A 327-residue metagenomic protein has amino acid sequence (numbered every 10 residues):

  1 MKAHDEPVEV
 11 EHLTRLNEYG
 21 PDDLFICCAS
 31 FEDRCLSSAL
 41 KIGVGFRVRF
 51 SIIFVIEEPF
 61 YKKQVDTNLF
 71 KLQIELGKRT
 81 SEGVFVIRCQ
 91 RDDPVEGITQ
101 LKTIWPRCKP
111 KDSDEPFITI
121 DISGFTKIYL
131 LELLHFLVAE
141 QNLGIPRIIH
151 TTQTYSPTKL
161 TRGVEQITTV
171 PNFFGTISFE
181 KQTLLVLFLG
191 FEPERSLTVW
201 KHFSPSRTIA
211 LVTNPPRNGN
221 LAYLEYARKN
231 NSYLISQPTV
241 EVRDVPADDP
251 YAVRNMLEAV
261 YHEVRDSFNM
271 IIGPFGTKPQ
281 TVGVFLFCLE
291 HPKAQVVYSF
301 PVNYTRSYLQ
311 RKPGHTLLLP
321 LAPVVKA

Functional and structural regions predicted by a protein language model:
E11, C35-I42, T103-K109, D249-F268 (+1 more regions): A short, acidic, amphipathic alpha-helical segment used as a generic capping/interface helix at domain edges
D23-Q100: An N-terminal, globular interaction/scaffold subdomain
C28-C35, E58-F60, D92-I98, T119-E132 (+5 more regions): Gly/Ser/Thr-rich loops at beta-strand to alpha-helix junctions that form or flank small-molecule/cofactor-binding
D33-F50, L131-V138, E192-F203: Histidine-anchored nucleotide/phosphate-binding helix
D121-L130, Q141-P171: Active-site histidine-anchored catalytic micro-motif
I145-R162, P292-V324: Short, flexible loop segments at boundaries between secondary-structure elements
K159-K181, F188-L197: Active-site glycine-rich loop that binds ribose-phosphate moieties when present
L189-V260: Redox- and metal-dependent alpha/beta enzyme cores, enriched for Fe-S-associated oxidoreductases and cofactor-handling
